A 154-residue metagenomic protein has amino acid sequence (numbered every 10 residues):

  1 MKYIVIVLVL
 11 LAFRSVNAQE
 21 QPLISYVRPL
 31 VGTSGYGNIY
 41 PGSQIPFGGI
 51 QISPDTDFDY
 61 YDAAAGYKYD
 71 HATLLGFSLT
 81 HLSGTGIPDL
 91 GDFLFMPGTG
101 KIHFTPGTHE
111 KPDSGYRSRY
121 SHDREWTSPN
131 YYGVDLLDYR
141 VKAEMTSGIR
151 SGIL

Functional and structural regions predicted by a protein language model:
Y3-F13: Sec-dependent N-terminal signal peptides
R14-A18: Sec/Tat signal peptide C-region and signal peptidase I cleavage site
Q19-L154: Accessory carbohydrate-recognition regions in carbohydrate-active enzymes
